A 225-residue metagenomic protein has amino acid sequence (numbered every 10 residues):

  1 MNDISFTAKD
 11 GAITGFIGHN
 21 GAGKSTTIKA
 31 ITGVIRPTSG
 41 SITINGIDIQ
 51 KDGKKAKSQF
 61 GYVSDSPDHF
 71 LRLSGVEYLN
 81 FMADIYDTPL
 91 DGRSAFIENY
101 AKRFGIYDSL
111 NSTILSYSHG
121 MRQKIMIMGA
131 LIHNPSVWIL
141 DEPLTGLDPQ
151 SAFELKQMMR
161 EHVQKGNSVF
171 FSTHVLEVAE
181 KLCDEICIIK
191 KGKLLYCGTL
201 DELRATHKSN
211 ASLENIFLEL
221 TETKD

Functional and structural regions predicted by a protein language model:
H19-G23: Walker A (P-loop) phosphate-binding loop of ABC-type ATPase nucleotide-binding domains
G40-K51, K55-F60: Conserved ABC transporter NBD signature motif
N80, D84, D91-S109: Conserved ABC ATPase "signature" region
T113-G120: Conserved ABC ATPase signature
I132-S136: A short, proline-enriched helix->beta-strand linker immediately N-terminal to the Walker B motif in ABC-type P-loop
W138-E142: Catalytic Walker B motif of ABC-type/P-loop ATPase nucleotide-binding domains
C197-G198: ABC ATPase "signature
